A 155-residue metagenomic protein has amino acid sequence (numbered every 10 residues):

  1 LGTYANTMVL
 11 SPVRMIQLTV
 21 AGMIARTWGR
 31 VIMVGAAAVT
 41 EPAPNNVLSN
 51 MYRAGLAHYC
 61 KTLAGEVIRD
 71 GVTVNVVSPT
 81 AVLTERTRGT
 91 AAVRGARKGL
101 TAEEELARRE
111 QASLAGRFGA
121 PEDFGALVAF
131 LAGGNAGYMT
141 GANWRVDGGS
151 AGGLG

Functional and structural regions predicted by a protein language model:
L1-R14, I32, S49, L56: Catalytic Tyr-X3-Lys loop
G2, G29-V34, V72-N75: Conserved catalytic-site loops of classical short-chain dehydrogenases/reductases
I16-Q17, K61: A short, exposed helix-loop element centered on a Lys and neighboring polar residues
I24, R30-L56, C60-R69, A81-V82: Catalytic loop of short-chain dehydrogenase/reductase
T40, V74, P79-G89, V93-G95: Short, flexible catalytic-loop segment of classical short-chain dehydrogenase/reductase
E41, A129, T140-G155: Short C-terminal tail/terminal secondary-structure segment of NAD(P)H-dependent dehydrogenase/reductase domains
I68, T73, M139-G141: Short, small/polar-rich loop/turn modules that mediate ligand/substrate recognition or access, typified
T101, S113-F124: A conserved structural motif in NAD(P)-dependent oxidoreductases
